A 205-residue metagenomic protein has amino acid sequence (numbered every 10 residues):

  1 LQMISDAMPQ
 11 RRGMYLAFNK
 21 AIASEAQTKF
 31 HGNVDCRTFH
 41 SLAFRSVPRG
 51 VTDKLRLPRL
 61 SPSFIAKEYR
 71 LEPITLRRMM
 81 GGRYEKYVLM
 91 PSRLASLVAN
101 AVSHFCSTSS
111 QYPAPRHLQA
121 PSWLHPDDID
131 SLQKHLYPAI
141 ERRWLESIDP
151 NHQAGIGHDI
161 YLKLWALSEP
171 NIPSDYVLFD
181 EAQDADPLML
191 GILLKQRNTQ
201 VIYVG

Functional and structural regions predicted by a protein language model:
L1-K54: P-loop NTPase Walker
I4-P9, A23-H31, A66, Y161 (+2 more regions): Alpha-helix C-terminal capping segments
Q10-R12, R59-L60, P173, N198: A structure-centric signal for secondary-structure junctions around beta-strands
G13, G32, A66-K67, N151: Short, flexible active-site loop motifs that bind/organize anionic cofactors or intermediates
K20, R37-F44, S92-N100, D130 (+2 more regions): Non-catalytic, well-ordered alpha-helical scaffold segments
F39-V47, H117-D128, Y161-L164, L190-I192: Short alpha-helical interface patches
T52-R143: ATP-hydrolysis module of ASCE/P-loop NTPase motor domains, specifically the Walker B Asp-Glu catalytic pair
L132-G205: Conserved helicase NTPase motor core
